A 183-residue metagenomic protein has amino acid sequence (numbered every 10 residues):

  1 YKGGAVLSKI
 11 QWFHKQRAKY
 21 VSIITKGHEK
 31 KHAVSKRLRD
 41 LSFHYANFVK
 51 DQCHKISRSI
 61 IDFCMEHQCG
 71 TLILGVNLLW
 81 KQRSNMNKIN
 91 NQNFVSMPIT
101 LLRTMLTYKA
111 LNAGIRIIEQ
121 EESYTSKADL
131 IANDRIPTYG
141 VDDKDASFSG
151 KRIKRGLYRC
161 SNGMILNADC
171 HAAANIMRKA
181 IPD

Functional and structural regions predicted by a protein language model:
Y1-D183: Positively charged, helix-rich recognition surfaces that bind polyanionic ligands
